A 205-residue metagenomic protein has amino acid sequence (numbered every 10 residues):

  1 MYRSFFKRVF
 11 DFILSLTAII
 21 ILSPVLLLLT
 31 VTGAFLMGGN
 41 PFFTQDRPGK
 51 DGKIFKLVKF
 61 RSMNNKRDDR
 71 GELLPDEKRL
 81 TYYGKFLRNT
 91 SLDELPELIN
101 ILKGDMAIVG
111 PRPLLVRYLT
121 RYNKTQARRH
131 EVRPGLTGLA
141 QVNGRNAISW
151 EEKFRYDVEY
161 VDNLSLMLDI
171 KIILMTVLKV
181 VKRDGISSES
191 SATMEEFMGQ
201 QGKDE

Functional and structural regions predicted by a protein language model:
M1-N65, I172-E205: A hydrophobic, helix-centered structural microdomain
M1-S15, T44-Q45, R145-L166: Glycine-rich flexible loop motifs, especially short His-Gly-Gly/GGXG/HXGH segments used as catalytic or interaction
F5-V9, P24, R79, S91-E94 (+1 more regions): An acidic site on a long C-lobe helix of protein kinase domains
S15, T30, F43, T81-K85 (+2 more regions): Positions in alpha-helical segments
L29, T44, E72, V109-P111 (+3 more regions): Short, hydrophobic secondary-structure boundary micro-motifs
F43-R79, T137-R155: Short, glycine-rich, amphipathic interfacial segments at transmembrane boundaries or analogous
D76-R133, I173-T176, V180: A short, structured surface patch at a secondary-structure boundary
G138, Y160-S165, D169-V177: A hydrophobic alpha-helix/topogenic segment detector that preferentially activates on transmembrane helices
